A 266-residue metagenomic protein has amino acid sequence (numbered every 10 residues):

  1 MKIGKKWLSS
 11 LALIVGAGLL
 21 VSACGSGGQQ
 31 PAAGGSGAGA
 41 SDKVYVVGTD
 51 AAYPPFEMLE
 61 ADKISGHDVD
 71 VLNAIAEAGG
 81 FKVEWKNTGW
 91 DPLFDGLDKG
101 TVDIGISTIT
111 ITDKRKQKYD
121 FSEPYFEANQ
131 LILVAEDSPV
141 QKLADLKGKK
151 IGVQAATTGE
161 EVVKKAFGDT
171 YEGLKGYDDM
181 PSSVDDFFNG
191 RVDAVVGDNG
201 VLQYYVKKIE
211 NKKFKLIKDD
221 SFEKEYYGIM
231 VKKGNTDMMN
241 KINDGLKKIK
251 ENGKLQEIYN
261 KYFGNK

Functional and structural regions predicted by a protein language model:
M1-V44, K266: Short, low-complexity disordered leader/linker segments with a strong preference for bacterial N-terminal type II
G25, V69-A78, T157, G228-K266: Extended ligand-binding regions for polar small-molecule ligands
G34-T108: Extracytoplasmic small-molecule ligand-binding "clamshell" domains of the periplasmic binding protein/Venus flytrap
V46-T49, L143-T158: Short loop->beta-strand "edge-of-pocket" segments that line small-molecule binding or catalytic clefts across diverse
A51, E127-V134, Q203, K207-L246 (+1 more regions): Periplasmic-binding protein-like
L59, L72-F81, G159-D178, V206-N211 (+1 more regions): Ligand-binding cleft/hinge of the Venus flytrap
K82-D145, D220-S221: Acidic, polar ligand-binding/catalytic clefts
S107-Q117, V162-K164, F188-N189, D193-E223: A ligand-binding cleft/hinge motif common to bilobed small-molecule-binding domains
